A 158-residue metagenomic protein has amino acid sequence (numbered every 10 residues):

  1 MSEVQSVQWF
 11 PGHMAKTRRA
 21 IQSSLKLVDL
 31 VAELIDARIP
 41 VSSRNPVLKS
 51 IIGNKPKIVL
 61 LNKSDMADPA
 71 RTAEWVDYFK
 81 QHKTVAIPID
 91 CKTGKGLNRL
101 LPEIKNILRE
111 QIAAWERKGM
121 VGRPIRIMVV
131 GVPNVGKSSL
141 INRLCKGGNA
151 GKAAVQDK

Functional and structural regions predicted by a protein language model:
M1-N54: N-terminal accessory targeting/assembly segments
Q5, W9, K63, P88: Conserved short-loop catalytic and cofactor-binding motifs
H13-R18, P40, G119-G122, K146-K158: Switch I (effector-binding) loop of TRAFAC-class P-loop GTPase G-domains
A32-I35, I87-P88, G151-A154: Short catalytic-loop micro-motif centered on adjacent basic/acidic residues
I35, R44, N62-K63, G131: A secondary-structure boundary/capping signal
I58, S64-V132, C145, A150: Canonical P-loop GTPase G-domain recognition
K137: Conserved lysine of the Walker
